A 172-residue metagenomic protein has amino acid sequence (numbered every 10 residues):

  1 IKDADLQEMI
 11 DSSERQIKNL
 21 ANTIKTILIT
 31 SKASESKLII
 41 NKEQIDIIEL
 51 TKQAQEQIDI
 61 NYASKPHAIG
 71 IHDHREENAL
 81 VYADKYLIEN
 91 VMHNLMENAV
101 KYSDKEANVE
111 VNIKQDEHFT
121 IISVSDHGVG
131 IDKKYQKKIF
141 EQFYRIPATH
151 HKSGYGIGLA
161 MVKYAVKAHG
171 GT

Functional and structural regions predicted by a protein language model:
S12-L20: Short alpha-helical segment of the dimerization/phosphotransfer core of two-component systems
E35-I40, N78-A83: Conserved micro-motifs of the catalytic ATP-binding
N41-E56: A conserved beta-strand-to-alpha-helix junction within the catalytic ATP-binding
N61-H72: Short conserved segments within the C-terminal catalytic ATPase subdomain
A99-V100: Short helix-loop "hinge" at the ATP-lid/N-box region of the Bergerat-fold HATPase_c
I131-F143: Short conserved segment of the HATPase_c
V166-K167: Detector for a conserved hydrophobic position within an alpha-helical segment of the HATPase_c
G170-T172: Conserved glycine-rich
